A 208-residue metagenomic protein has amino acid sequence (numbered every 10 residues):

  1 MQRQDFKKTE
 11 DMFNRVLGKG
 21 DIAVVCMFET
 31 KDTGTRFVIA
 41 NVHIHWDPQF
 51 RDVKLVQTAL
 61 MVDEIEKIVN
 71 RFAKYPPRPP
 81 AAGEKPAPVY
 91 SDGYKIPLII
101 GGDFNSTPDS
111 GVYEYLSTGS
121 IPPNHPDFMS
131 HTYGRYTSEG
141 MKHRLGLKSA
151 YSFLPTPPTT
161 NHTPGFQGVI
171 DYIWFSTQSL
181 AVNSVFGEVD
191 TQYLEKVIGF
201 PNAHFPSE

Functional and structural regions predicted by a protein language model:
M1-D52, R144, I173, F186-G187: Structured beta-strand-rich core segments of catalytic domains in phosphoester-bond hydrolases
Q2-Q4, V56-A59, V185-L194: Short intrinsically disordered coil segments
G18, M27-E29, V69-I99, F104-E208: Metal-dependent phosphoester-hydrolase catalytic domains
A23-V25, V56, L60, Y115: Alpha-helical elements of Rossmann-like donor-binding domains used by nucleotide-donor carbohydrate transfer enzymes
I44-D63, A82: Active-site-proximal segments of metal-dependent phosphoesterases and phosphodiesterases across multiple
